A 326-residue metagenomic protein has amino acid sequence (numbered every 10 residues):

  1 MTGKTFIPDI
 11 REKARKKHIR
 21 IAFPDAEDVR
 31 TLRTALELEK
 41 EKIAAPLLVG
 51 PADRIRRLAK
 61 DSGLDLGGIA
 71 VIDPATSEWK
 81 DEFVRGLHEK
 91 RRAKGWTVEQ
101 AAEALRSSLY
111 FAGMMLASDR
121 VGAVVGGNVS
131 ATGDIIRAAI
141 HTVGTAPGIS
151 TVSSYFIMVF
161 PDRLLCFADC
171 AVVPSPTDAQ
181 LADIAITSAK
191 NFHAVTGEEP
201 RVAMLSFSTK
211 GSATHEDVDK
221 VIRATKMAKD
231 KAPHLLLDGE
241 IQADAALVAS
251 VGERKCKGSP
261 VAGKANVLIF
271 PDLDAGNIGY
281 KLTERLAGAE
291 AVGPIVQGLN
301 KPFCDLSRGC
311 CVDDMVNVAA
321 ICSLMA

Functional and structural regions predicted by a protein language model:
M1-A262, V267-A326: Anion-binding alpha/beta catalytic cores of soluble intermediary-metabolism enzymes, centered on
